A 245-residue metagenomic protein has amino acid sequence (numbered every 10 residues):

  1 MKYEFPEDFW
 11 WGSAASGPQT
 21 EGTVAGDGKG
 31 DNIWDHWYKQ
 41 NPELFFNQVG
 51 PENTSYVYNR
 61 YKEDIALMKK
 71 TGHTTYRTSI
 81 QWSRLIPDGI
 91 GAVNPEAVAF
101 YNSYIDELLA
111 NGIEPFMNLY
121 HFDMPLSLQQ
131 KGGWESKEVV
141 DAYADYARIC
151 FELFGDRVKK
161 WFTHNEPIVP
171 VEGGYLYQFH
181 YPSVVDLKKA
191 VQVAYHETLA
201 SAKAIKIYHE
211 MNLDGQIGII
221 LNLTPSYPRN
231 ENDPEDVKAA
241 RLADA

Functional and structural regions predicted by a protein language model:
M1-F45, D88-I90, V98-A245: Active-site region of glycoside hydrolase catalytic domains
D31-A66: Aromatic- and Gly/Pro-rich amphipathic surface segment
G50-V57, I90-A97, V139: Short secondary-structure transition/capping motifs
R60-Q81: Catalytic domains of carbohydrate-active enzymes, especially glycoside hydrolases
T74, S83-L85, F122-M124: A short acidic, glycine/proline-enriched capping/turn motif at secondary-structure boundaries, especially helix N-cap
I80-V93: Glycine-rich, proline-tolerant flexible connector loops at the mouths of alpha/beta enzymes
